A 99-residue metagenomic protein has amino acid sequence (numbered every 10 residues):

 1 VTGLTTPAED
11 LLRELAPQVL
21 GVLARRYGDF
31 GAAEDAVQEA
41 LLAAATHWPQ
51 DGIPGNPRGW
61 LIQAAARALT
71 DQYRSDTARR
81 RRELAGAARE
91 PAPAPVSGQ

Functional and structural regions predicted by a protein language model:
V1-G21, G31-E34: A short, charge-rich alpha-helical start-of-domain segment used by transcription regulators
R13, G55, G98-Q99: Short, solvent-exposed loop/helix junctions and linker helices that flank or host conserved functional motifs
V19, L23, A33-A44, L61-A64: Short, small-hydrophobic-rich alpha-helical interface motif
R26, Q38-P57, S75-T77: Sigma70-family region 2
I62-L84: Arg/Lys-rich amphipathic alpha helix in sigma70-family domain 2
R79-Q99: Internal acidic/polar
